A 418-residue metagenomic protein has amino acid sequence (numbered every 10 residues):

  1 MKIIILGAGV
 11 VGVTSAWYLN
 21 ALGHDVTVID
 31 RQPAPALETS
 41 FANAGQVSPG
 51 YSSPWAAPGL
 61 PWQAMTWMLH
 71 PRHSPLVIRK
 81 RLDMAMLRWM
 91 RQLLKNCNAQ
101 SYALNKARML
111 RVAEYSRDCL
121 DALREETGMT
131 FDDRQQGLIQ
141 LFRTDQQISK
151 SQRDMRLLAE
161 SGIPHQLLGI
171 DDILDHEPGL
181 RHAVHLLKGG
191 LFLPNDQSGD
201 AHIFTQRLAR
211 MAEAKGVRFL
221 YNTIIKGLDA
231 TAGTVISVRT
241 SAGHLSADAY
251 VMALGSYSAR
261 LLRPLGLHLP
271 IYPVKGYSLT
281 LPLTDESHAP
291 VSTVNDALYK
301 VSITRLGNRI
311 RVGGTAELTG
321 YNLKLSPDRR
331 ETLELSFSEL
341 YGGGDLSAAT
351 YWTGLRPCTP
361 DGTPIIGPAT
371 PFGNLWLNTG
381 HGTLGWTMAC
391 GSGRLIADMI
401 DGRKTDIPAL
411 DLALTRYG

Functional and structural regions predicted by a protein language model:
K2-V28: N-terminal Rossmann-like FAD-binding beta1-loop-alpha1 element of flavoenzymes
A21-F41: Glycine-rich FAD pyrophosphate-binding loop
A42-I170: Dinucleotide-binding Rossmann-like beta1-alpha1 core, especially the glycine-rich loop that anchors the ADP
N43-Y51, W55-K95, I225-V235, G243-G373: Active-site substrate-recognition segment that forms the wall of the catalytic cavity or substrate channel
L104-R117, Q140-K150, L191-R210, K324-T332 (+1 more regions): Short beta-strand to alpha-helix junction loop
S149-S161, R181-D248: Helical element adjacent to the flavin cofactor pocket in flavoenzyme catalytic cores
L167, A230, T363-G418: C-terminal lid/capping helical subdomain adjacent to the catalytic/cofactor pocket in oxidative enzymes
